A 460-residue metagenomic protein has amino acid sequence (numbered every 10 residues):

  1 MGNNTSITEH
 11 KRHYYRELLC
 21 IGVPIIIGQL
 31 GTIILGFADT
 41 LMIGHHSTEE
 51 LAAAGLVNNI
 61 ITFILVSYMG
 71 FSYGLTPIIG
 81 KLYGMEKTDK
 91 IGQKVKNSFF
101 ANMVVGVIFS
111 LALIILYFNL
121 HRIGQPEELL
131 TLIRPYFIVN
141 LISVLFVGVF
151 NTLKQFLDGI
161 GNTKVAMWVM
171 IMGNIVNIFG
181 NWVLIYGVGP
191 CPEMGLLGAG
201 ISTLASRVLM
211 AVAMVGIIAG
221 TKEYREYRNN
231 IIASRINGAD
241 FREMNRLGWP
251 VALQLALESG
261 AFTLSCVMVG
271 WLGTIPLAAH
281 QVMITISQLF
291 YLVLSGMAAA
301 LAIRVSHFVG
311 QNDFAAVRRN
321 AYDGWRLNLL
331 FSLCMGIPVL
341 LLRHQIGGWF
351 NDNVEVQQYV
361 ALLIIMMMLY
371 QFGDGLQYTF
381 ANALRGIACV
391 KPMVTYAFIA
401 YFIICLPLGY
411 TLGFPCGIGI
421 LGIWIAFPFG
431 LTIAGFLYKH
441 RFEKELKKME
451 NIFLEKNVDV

Functional and structural regions predicted by a protein language model:
M1-G22, I79-L145, C191-W249, V305-Y370 (+1 more regions): Short alpha-helical transmembrane segments in multi-pass integral membrane proteins
E9-L41, H45-H46, T62-G74, I78 (+5 more regions): N-terminal transmembrane alpha-helices
C20-D39, V139, G173, S206-M210 (+4 more regions): Transmembrane helical elements of multi-pass membrane transporters/channels
V23, I27, V57-I60, F100 (+16 more regions): Hydrophobic residues within alpha-helical transmembrane segments of multi-pass solute transporters/permease subunits
L30, I34-A52, L120-E127, V183-M194 (+4 more regions): Helix-terminus/linker motif at the lipid-water interface of multi-pass membrane proteins
T48-N59, I133, F137, G200 (+3 more regions): Small-residue hotspots at the loop-to-helix junctions and early N-terminal turns of transmembrane alpha-helices
L51-I115, V147-A166, C266, A279-R343 (+1 more regions): Small-residue-rich hydrophobic transmembrane alpha-helices
S72, T76, N140-D158, A166-N174 (+6 more regions): Short runs within selected transmembrane alpha-helices of multi-pass transporters and secretion channels
